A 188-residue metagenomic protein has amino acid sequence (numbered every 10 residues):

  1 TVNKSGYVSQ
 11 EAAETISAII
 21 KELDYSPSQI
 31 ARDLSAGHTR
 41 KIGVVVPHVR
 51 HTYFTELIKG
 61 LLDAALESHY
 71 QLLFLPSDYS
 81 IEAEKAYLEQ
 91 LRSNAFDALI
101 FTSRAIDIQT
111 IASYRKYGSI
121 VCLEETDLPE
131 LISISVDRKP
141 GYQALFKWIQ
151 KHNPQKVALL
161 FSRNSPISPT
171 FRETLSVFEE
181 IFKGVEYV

Functional and structural regions predicted by a protein language model:
T1-R40: N-terminal helix-turn-helix DNA-binding module of bacterial transcription factors
N3, H48-H51, D78-Y79, R163-P169: Short histidine/acidic/glycine/proline-rich micro-motifs that form metal- and phosphate-coordinating active-site loops
Y25-Q90, N94-A98, E179, K183: Amphipathic helical "hinge" segments at domain boundaries
V46, P76, F101-S103, E124 (+2 more regions): Short beta-strand/turn micro-motifs composed of small residues that flank or help shape donor/cofactor-binding pockets
F96-T102, K156-S162, V188: Periplasmic-binding protein-like
T102-Q143: Flexible loop/hinge segments that line or gate small-molecule binding clefts
I134-L159: Hydrophobic alpha-helical segments within soluble ligand-binding/sensing domains
A158-E180: Secondary-structure junction motif
